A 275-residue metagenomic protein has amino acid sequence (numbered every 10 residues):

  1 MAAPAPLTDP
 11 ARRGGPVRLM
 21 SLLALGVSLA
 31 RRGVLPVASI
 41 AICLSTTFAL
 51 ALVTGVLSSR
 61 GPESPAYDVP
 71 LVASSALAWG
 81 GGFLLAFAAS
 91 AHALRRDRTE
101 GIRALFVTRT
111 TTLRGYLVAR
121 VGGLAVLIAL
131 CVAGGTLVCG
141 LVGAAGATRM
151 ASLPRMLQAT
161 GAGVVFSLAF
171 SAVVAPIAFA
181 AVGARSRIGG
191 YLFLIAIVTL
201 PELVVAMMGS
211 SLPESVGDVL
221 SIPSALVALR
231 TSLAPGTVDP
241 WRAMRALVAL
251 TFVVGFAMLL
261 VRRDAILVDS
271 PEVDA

Functional and structural regions predicted by a protein language model:
A2-D9, R13-P16, V53-V72, G189-A275: Terminal transmembrane helical anchor/hairpin motif
R18, L22, P176: Amphipathic alpha-helical recognition patches that constitute DNA-binding helices
S21-L29, A104-T108: Short amphipathic alpha-helical coupling elements at transmembrane boundaries
V27-C43: Membrane-interface helix starts
P36, L44-A93, V118-Y191, P235-L247: Secretory targeting signals
H92-V126: Helix-loop-helix units of permease transmembrane domains in multi-pass membrane transporters, especially ABC
Y116-I128, L203-L212: C-terminal halves and exits of single transmembrane alpha-helices
